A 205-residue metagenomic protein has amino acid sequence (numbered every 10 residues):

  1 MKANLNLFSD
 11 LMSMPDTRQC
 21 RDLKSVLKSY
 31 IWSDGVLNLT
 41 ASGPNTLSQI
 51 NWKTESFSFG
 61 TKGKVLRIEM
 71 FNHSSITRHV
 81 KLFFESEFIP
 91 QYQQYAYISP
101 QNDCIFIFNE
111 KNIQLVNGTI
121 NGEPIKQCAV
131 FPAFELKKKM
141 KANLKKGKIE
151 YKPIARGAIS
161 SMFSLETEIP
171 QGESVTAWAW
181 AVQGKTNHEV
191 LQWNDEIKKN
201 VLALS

Functional and structural regions predicted by a protein language model:
M1-N51, N121-K139, A203-S205: An extended acidic
L5, R18, V182-S205: Terminal connector regions
N38-P44, Y97-S174: Trp/Gly-enriched beta-strand surface patches
A41-G43, T54-F57, I68: Short beta-strand segments that buttress and anchor functional surface loops
T54-K62, P170: Short, solvent-exposed beta-strand/turn "edge" segments of beta-rich domains on protein surfaces
T61-C104: Acidic (Asp/Glu-rich), glycine- and aromatic
G63-R67, S160-M162, S174-W178: Intrinsic-disorder/low-complexity, polar/charged segments enriched in Ser/Thr/Lys/Arg/Asp/Glu/Gln
V80-S86, G172-K185: Short, hydrophobic/aromatic-enriched beta-strand segments in well-ordered soluble domains
